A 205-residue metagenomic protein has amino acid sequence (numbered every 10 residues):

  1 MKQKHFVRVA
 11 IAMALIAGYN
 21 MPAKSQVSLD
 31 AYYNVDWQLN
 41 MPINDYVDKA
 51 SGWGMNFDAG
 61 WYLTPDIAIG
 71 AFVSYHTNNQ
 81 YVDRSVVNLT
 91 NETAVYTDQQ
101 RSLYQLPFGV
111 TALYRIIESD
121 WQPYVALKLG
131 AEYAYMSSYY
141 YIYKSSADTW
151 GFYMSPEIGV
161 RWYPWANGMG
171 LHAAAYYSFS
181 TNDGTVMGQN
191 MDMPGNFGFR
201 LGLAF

Functional and structural regions predicted by a protein language model:
M1-S28: Cleavable N-terminal export/targeting peptides
M21-L63, A68-I69, A204: Short glycine/proline- and aromatic-enriched beta-strand/turn motifs that initiate or cap beta-hairpins
S28-N34, A68-G70, Y124-A126, G170-A174 (+1 more regions): Residue-level detector of the transmembrane beta-barrel scaffold of outer-membrane proteins
N34-P42, S74-H76, K128-E132, Y176-S180 (+1 more regions): Outer-membrane beta-barrel pore domains and translocons
I43-S51, Y81-N88, Y135-K144, D183-N190: Outer-membrane beta-barrel translocator domains and adjoining extracellular loop/strand segments of Gram-negative
Y46-G52, Q99-Q105, S145-Y153, N190-N196: Transmembrane beta-barrel outer-membrane domains
D58-Y140, G151-M154, W162-N167, F205: Gram-negative (and chloroplast) outer-membrane scaffold detector with strong preference for beta-barrel transmembrane
T77-R84, Y96, G159-F205: Predominantly the C-terminal beta-signal and adjacent terminal strand-loop region of outer-membrane beta-barrel
